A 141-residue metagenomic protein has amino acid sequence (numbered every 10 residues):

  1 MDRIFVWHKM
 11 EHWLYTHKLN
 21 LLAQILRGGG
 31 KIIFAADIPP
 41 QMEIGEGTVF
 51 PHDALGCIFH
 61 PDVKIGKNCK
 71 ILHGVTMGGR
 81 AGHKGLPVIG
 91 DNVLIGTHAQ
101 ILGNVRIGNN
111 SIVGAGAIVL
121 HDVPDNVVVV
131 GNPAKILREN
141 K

Functional and structural regions predicted by a protein language model:
M1-A36, A134-K135, K141: Terminal amphipathic alpha-helical/low-complexity segments used for targeting or macromolecular assembly
F34, P40, G45-E46, P51-H52 (+13 more regions): Left-handed beta-helix
